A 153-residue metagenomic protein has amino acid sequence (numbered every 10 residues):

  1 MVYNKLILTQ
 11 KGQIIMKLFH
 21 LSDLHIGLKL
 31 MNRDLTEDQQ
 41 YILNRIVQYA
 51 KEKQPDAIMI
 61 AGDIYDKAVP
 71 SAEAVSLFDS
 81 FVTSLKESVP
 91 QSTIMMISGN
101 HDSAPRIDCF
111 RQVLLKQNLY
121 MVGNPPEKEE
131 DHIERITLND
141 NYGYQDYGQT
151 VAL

Functional and structural regions predicted by a protein language model:
V2-T83, E87-Q91: N-terminal active-site segment of His-dependent metallophosphoesterases
E37-D38, A74-S76, S98-H101, G143-Q145: A short linear-motif detector with a strong N-terminal bias
I64-K67, M96-N100: Conserved short loop/turn motifs at secondary-structure junctions
P70, H101-L153: His/Asp/Glu-rich metal-coordinating catalytic cores of metallo-dependent phosphodiesterases/hydrolases acting on
T93-M95, Y120: Proline-centered loop/turn at the N-terminus of a beta-strand
